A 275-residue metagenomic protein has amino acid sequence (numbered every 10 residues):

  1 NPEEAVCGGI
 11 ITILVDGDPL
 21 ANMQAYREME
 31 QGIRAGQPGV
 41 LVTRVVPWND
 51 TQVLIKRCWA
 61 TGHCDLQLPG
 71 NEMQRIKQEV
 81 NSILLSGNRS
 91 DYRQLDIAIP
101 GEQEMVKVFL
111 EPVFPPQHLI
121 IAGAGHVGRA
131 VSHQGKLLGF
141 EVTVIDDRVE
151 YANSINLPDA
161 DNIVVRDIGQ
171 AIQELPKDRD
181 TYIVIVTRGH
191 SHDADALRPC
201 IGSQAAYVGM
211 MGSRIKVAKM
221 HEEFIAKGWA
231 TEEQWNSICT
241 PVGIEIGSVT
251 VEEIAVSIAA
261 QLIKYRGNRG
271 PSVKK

Functional and structural regions predicted by a protein language model:
N1-D147, Y151, I155, D161-V164 (+2 more regions): Segments forming oxygen-rich coordination pockets for charged ligands
G128-R129, D193-A194, V217: Short, well-ordered alpha-helical microsegments
S132-Q134, N156-L157, P176-K177, D195-P199 (+1 more regions): Short amphipathic alpha-helical segments
I145, Y182, T187-H190, R198-E223: ADP-ribose/adenylate-binding Rossmann-like module
P158-A160, S203-Q204: Short, structured coil segments at secondary-structure junctions
R166-A171, S191: Conserved SAM/SAH-binding loop
G169-R179: Short amphipathic alpha-helix with an adjacent loop that forms part of the alpha/beta core around
M210-K275: Adenosine-phosphate binding glycine-rich loop
